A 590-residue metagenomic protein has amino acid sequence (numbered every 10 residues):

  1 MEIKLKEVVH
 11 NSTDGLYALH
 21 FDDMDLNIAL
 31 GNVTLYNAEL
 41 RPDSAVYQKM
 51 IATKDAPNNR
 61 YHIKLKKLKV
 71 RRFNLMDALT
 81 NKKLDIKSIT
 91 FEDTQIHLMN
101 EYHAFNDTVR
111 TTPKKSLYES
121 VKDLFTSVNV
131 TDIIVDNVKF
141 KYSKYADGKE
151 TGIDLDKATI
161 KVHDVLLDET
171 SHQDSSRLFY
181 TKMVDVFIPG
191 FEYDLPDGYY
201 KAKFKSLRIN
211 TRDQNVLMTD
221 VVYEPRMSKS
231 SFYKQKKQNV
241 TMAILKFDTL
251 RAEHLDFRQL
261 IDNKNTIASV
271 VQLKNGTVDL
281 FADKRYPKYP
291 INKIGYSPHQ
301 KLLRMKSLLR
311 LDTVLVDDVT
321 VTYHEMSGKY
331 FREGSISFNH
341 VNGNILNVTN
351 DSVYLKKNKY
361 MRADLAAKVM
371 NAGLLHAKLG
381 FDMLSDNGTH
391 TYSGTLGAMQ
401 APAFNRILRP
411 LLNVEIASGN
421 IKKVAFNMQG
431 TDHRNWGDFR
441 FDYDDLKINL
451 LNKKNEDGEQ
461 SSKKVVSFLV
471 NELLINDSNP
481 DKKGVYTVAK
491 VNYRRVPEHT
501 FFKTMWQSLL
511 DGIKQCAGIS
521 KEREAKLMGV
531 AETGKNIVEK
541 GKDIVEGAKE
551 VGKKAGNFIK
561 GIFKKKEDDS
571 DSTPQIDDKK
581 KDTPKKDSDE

Functional and structural regions predicted by a protein language model:
M1-E2, D25: N-terminal anchoring/assembly modules that precede and organize ATP-driven motor systems
E2-Y17, N32-F179, Y199, F204 (+6 more regions): Secondary-structure transition motifs
G15-D22, G419-I421: A short, amphipathic edge element
F21-T34, A38, I209-T211: Short edge beta-strands and adjacent turn/loop segments
N27, M76-A78, I209-N210, L260 (+2 more regions): Short beta-strand micro-motifs enriched in acidic
D85-K87, Q214, I267-S269, G388-H390 (+1 more regions): Outer-envelope beta-barrel architecture signal
T151, L167-I209, Q214, M218-F232 (+2 more regions): Interface amphipathic segments
D382, T395, R406, P410-E590: Extended terminal
